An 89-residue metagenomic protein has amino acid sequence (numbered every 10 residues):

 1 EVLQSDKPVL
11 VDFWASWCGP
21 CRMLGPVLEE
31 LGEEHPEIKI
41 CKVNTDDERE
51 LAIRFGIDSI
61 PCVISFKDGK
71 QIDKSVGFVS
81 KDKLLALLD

Functional and structural regions predicted by a protein language model:
Q4-S16: Short active-site neighborhood of thiol/selenol oxidoreductases, capturing the structured segment around
D6-P8, M23-V43, R49: Conserved helix-turn-beta segment immediately C-terminal to the redox Cys motif in thioredoxin-like folds
F13-V27: Conserved redox-active cysteine motifs that mediate thiol-disulfide chemistry, especially di-cysteine Cys-X(1-2)-Cys
A15, T45, D68: Active-site loop/turn elements of alpha/beta-hydrolase fold enzymes, especially the short glycine-/histidine-rich
E48-L51, D82: Short loop/turn elements that flank and shape the SAM/SAH-binding pocket of Class I
R54-D58: A short glycine-leucine-enriched loop at secondary-structure breakpoints that most characteristically corresponds
S59, I64-D89: Non-catalytic, surface beta->alpha helical segment in thiol-disulfide oxidoreductase systems
